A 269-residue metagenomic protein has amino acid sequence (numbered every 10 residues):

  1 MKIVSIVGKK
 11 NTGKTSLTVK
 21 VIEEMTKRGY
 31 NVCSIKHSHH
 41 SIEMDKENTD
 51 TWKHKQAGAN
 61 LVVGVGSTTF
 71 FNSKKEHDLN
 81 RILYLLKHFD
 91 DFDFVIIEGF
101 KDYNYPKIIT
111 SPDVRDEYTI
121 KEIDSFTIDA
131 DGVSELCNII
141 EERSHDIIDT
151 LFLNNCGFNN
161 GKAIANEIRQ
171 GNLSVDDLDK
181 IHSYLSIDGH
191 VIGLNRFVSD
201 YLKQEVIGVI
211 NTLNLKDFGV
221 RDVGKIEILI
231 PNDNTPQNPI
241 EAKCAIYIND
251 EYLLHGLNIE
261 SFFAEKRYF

Functional and structural regions predicted by a protein language model:
M1-H40, H145-I147: Walker A (P-loop) phosphate-binding motif
I22-K75: N-terminal phosphate/diphosphate-binding loop that engages ATP/GTP or pyrophosphate donors across diverse enzyme folds
F70-S111: Glycine-rich phosphate-binding loop used to anchor ATP phosphates in small-molecule kinases, encompassing both
I108-R143: Short phosphate-coordinating micro-motif centered on Lys-Gly-acidic
E142-N154: Immediate flanking context of iron-sulfur cluster ligation sites
L151-N166: Local cysteine-cluster metal-coordination motifs and their immediate loop/turn environment, predominantly Fe-S cluster
V191-T212, E260-S261: Short, hydrophobic/π-rich interface segment
